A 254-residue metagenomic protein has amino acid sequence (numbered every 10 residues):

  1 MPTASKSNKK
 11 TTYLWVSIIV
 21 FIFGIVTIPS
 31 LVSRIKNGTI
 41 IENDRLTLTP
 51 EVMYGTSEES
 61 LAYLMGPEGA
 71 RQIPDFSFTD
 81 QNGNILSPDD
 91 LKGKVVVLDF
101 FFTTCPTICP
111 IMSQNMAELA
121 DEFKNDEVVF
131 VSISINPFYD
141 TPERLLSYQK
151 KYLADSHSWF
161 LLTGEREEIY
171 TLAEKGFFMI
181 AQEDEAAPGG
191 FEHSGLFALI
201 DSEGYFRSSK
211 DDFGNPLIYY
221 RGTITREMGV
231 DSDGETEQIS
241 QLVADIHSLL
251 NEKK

Functional and structural regions predicted by a protein language model:
M1-I73, L249-K254: N-terminal targeting signals for export/organelle localization
N37-E59, F160-E167, S194-L196, S202 (+1 more regions): Periplasmic c-type cytochrome electron-transfer domains
P74, L86-M116, F130-V131: Short active-site neighborhood of thiol/selenol oxidoreductases, capturing the structured segment around
S77-F78, L199: Hydrophobic beta-strand positions
I111-L172: Structural microenvironment flanking redox-active thiols in thiol-disulfide oxidoreductases
W159, Y170, F177-A181, E192-A198: Structural micro-motif
E185-K254: Thiol-/selenol-based redox modules, centered on thioredoxin-like and closely related oxidoreductase domains
